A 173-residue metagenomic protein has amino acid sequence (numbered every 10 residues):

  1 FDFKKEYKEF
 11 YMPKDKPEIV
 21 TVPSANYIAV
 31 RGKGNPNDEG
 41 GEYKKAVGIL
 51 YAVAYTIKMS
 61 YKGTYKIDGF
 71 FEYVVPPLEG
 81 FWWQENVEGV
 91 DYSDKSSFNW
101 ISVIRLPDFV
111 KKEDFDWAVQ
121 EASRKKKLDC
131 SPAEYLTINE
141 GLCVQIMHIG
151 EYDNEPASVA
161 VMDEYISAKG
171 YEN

Functional and structural regions predicted by a protein language model:
F1-N173: A solvent-exposed interaction/effector surface
